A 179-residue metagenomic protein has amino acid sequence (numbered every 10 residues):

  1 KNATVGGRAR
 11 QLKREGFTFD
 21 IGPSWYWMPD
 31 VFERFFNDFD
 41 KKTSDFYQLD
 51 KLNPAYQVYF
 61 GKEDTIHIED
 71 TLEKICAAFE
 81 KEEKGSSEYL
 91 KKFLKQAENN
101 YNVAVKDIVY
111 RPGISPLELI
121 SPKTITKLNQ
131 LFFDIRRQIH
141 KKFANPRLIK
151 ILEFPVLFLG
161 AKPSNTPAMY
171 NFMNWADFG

Functional and structural regions predicted by a protein language model:
K1-E15: Glycine-rich FAD pyrophosphate-binding loop
R10-L12, Y59, A161: Short glycine-biased active-site loop of nucleotidyltransferases that positions the nucleotide triphosphate and helps
L12-A55: N-terminal FAD cofactor-binding segment of flavoenzymes
N37, E153, N171-N174: Generic alpha-helical structural context detector
G61-P167: Rossmann-like flavin
I75, F178-G179: A short, flexible beta-alpha/helix-coil linker loop
N165-F178: Residues forming anionic-ligand binding surfaces in small-molecule and nucleic-acid pockets of primarily soluble enzymes
